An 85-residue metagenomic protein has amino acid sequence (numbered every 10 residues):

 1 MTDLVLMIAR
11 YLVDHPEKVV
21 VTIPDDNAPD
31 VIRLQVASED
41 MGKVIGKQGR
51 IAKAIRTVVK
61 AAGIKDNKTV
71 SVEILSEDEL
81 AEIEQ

Functional and structural regions predicted by a protein language model:
M1-M41, I51-Q85: RNA-contacting regions in translation and RNA-metabolism proteins, encompassing KH/S1 modules where present
